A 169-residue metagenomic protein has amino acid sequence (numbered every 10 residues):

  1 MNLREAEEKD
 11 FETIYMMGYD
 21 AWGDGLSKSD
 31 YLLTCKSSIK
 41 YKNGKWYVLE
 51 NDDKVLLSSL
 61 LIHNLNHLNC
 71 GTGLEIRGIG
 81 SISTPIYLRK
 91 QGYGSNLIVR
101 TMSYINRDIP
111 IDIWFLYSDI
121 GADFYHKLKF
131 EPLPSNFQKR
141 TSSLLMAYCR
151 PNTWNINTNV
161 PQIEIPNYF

Functional and structural regions predicted by a protein language model:
M1-N51, V55-L57, N152-F169: Short amphipathic alpha-helix that is part of the acyltransferase structural core
G44, L74, I79, I111: Short coil/loop residues immediately preceding or within conserved phosphate-binding loops of NTP-utilizing enzyme
G44, T141-L145: Short hydrophobic/aromatic beta-strand or adjacent loop that forms the aromatic wall/cage of a ligand/substrate-binding
V48, K54-H67, I76-S83: Conserved beta-strand in the GNAT
I79-K90, I120: A short, internal acetyl-CoA/4′-phosphopantetheine-binding micro-motif in the GNAT/acyltransferase core
L88-R100: Conserved acetyl-CoA pyrophosphate-binding loop and the N-cap/start of the following alpha-helix in GNAT-like
I109-D112, S118-S142: Conserved active-site alpha-helix within GNAT-family acetyltransferase domains
